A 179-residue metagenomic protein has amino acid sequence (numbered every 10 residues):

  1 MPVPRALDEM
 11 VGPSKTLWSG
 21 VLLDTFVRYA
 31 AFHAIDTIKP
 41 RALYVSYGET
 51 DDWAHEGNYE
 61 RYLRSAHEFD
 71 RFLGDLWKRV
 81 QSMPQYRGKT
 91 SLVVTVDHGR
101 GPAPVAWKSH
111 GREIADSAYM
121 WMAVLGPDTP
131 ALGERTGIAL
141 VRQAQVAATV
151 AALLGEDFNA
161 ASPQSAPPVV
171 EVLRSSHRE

Functional and structural regions predicted by a protein language model:
M1-T37, V146, S165-V172: Active-site-proximal alpha/beta segments of enzymes that process anionic O-linked groups
W18-F26, I38, E60-D70, G137-A144 (+1 more regions): Soluble non-cytosolic domains of exported or imported proteins
Y29-D75: Active-site His/acidic residue clusters
A42-S46, S91-V94, W121-V124, T149-A152: Structural recognition of the beta-strand scaffold that forms the well-ordered cores of secreted hydrolase catalytic
E49-W53, D97-G101, P127-P130: Solvent-exposed loop/turn segments at secondary-structure junctions within structured extracellular/periplasmic domains
E68-K108, V150: Metal-dependent active-site segment of extracytoplasmic phospho-/sulfohydrolases and closely related
S109-E156: Substrate-binding rim/cap in mid-to-C-terminal beta-strand-loop elements of soluble/periplasmic
V141, L154-E179: Polar, surface-exposed loop/tail segments that function as active-site lids or cofactor/substrate-recognition elements
